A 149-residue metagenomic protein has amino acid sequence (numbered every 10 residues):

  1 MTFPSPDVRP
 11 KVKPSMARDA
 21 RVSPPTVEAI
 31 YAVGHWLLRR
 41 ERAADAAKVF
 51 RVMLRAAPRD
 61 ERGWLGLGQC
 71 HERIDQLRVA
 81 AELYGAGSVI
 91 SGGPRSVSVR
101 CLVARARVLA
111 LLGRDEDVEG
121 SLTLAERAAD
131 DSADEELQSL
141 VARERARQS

Functional and structural regions predicted by a protein language model:
S23-V52: Alpha-helical segment of the N-proximal tetratricopeptide repeat
E28, R62, S96-R100, L140: Start-of-helix register in tetratricopeptide repeats
